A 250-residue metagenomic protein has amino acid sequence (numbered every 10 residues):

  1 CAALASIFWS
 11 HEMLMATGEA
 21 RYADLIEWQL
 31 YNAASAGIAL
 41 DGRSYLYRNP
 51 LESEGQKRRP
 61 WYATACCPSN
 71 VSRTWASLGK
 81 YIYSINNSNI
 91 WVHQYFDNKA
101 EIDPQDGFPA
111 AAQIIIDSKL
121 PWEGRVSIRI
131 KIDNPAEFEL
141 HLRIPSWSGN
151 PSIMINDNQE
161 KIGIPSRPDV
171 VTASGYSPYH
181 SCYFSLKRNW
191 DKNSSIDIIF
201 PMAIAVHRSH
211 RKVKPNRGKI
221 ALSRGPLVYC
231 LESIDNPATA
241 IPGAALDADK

Functional and structural regions predicted by a protein language model:
C1-R143, S152: Aromatic (Trp/Tyr) and acidic
I115-S118, F184-R188: Beta-strand-rich interaction surfaces with strong enrichment in secreted/lumenal proteins
P121, D133-P135, Y179, N189-D191 (+1 more regions): Surface-exposed coil/turn segments at beta-strand junctions on protein surfaces, enriched
V126, C182-L186, S194: Short strand-edge motifs at loop-to-beta-strand transitions and within beta-strands of extracellular beta-rich domains
F138-H141, I153, I198, H207-S209: Short, hydrophobic/aromatic beta-strand segments
S148-L186, V206-K212: Solvent-exposed beta-strand/loop surfaces of large extracellular or lumenal domains
S194-F200: Short, aromatic- and glycine-rich surface loops/edge beta-strands on solvent-exposed regions
F200-K250: Glycine/proline-rich low-complexity spacer/linker segments in large multi-domain proteins
